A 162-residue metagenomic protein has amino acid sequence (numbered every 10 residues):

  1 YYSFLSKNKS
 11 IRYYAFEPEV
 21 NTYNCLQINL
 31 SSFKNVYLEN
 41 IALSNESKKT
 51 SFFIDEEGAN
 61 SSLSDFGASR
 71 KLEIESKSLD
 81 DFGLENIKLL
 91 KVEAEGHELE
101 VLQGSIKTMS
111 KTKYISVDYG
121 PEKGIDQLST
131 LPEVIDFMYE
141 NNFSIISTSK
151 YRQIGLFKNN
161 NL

Functional and structural regions predicted by a protein language model:
Y1-L162: Phosphate/nucleotide-binding beta-alpha loop and adjacent structural elements of enzyme active sites
